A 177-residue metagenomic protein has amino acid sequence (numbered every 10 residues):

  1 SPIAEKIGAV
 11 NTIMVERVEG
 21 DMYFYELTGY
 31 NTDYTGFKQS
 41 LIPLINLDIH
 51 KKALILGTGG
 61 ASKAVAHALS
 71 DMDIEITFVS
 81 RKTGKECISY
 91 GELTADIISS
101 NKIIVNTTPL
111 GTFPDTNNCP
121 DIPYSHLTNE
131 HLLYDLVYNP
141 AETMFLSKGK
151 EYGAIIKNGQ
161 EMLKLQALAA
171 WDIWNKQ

Functional and structural regions predicted by a protein language model:
S1-L44: Phosphate/diphosphate ligand-binding glycine-rich loop within oxidoreductases
N31-Y34, L41, H50-S70: Glycine-rich adenosine-cofactor-binding loop
Q39, A154-Q177: Active-site capping/gating segments
Q39, P43, H67-D71, S147 (+2 more regions): Short, well-ordered alpha-helices that flank and scaffold nucleotide-derived cofactor binding pockets
N46-K52, T128-N129: Short helix-loop-beta connector
A53, I76, I156: Hydrophobic anchor at the start of a short beta-strand that flanks the dinucleotide cofactor-binding loop
M72-I88: NAD(P)-binding Rossmann-fold cofactor-contacting core
E86-K157: Rossmann-like adenosine-cofactor binding region
